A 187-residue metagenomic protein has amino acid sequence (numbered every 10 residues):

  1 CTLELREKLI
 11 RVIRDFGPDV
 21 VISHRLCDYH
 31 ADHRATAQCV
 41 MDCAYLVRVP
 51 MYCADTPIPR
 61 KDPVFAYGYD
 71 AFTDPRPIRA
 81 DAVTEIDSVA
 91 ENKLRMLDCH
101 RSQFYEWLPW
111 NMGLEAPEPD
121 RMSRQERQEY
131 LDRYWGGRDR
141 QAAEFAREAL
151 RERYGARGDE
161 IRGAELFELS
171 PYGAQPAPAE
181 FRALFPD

Functional and structural regions predicted by a protein language model:
C1-C53, P59-K61, Y67, I78 (+1 more regions): Active-site beta-strand->loop->alpha-helix modules in alpha/beta enzyme cores, enriched in Gly/His/Asp(Glu)
P50-A54, K61, F72-R76, A82-D187: C-terminal accessory domains and tails appended to enzymatic cores
